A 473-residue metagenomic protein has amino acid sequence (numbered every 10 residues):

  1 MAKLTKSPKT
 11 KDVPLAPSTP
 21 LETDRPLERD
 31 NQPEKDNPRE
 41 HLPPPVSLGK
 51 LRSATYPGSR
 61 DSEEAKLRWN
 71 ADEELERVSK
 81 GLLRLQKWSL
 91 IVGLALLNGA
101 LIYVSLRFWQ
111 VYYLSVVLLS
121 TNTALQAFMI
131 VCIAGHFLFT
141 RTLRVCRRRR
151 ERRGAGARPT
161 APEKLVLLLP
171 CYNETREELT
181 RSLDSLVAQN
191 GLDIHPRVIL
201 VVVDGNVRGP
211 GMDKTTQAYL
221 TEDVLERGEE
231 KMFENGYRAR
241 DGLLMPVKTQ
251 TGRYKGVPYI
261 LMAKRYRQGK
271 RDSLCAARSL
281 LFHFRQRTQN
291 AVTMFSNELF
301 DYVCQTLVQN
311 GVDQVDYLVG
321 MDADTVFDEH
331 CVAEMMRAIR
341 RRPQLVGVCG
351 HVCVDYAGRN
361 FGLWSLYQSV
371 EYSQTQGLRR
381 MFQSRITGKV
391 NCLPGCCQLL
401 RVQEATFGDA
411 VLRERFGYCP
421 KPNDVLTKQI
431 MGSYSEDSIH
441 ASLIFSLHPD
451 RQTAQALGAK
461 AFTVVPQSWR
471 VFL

Functional and structural regions predicted by a protein language model:
A2-R77, G81, V116, R141-L473: Non-transmembrane catalytic domains and loops of membrane-associated enzymes and transporters that build or traffic
Q86-Y103: Canonical alpha-helical transmembrane segments of integral membrane proteins
S89-V92, L114-T121: Alpha-helical transmembrane segments
G99-L118: Membrane-lumen (extracellular) interface motif
T123-R149: Transmembrane-helix exit/juxtamembrane "anchor" motif
